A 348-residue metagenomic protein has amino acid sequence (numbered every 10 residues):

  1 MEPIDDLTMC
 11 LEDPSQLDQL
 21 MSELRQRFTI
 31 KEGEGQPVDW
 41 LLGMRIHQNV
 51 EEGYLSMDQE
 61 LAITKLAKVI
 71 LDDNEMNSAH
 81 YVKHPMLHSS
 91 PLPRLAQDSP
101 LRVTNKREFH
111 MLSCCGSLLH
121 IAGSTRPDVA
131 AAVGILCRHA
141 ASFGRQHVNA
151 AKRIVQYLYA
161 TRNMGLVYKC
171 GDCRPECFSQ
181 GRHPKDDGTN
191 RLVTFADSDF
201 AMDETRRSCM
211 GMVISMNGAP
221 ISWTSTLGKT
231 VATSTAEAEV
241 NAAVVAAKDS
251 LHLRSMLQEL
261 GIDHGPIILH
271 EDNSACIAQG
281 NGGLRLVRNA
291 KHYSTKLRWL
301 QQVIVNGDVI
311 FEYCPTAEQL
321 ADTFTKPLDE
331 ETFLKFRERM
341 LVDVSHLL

Functional and structural regions predicted by a protein language model:
M1-L348: Long, low-complexity, charge-biased intrinsically disordered regions
